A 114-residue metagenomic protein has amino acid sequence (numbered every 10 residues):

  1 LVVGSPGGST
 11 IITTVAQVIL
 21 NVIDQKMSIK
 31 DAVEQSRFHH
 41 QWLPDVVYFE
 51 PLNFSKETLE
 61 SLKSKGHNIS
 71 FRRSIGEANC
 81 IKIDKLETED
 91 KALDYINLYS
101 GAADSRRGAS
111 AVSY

Functional and structural regions predicted by a protein language model:
L1-R72: Proteins synthesized as precursors that undergo proteolytic processing into mature forms
N53-Y114: Cofactor-centric catalytic regions
